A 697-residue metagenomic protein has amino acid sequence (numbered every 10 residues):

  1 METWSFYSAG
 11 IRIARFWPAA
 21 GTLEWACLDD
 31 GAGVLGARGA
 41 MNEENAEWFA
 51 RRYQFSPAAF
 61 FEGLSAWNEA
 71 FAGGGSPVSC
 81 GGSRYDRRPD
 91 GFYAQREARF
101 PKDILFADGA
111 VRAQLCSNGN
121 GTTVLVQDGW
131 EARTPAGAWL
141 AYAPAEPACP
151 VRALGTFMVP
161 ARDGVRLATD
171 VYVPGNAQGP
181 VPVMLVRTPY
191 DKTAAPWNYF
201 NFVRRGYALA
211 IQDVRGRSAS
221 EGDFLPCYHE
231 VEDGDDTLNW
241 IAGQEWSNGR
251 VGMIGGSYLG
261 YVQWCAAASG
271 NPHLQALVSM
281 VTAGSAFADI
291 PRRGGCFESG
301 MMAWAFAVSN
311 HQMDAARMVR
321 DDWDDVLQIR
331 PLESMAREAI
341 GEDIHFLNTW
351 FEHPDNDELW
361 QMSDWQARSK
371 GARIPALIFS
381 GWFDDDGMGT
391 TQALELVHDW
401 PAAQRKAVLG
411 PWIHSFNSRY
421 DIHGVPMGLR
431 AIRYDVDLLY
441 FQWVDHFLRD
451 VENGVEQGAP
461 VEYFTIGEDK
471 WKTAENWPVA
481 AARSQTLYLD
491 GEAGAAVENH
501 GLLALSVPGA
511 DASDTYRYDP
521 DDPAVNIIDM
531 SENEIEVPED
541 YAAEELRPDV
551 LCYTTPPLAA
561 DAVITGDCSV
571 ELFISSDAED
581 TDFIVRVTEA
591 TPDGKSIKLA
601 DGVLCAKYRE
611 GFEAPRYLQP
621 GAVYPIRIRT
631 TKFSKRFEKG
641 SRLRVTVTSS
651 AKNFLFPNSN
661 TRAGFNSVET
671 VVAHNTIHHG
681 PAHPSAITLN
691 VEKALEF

Functional and structural regions predicted by a protein language model:
L35-D90, P182: Solvent-exposed helix/loop surface patches that form functional interfaces
W139-G179, T554-A560, F573, A614: N-terminal cap/lid segment of alpha/beta-hydrolase-fold proteins
P150-G155, L167, P174-G243, N248 (+7 more regions): Cap/lid segment of the alpha/beta-hydrolase catalytic domain
E245-Y258: Alpha/beta-hydrolase fold nucleophile elbow
G260-N271, L572: Short glycine-enriched nucleophile-adjacent loop and the immediately C-terminal alpha-helix near the catalytic center
A268-G371: Accessory cap/linker subdomain of secreted extracellular hydrolases
L327-R330, N417, G424-F697: C-terminal, loop-rich substrate-recognition/catalytic regions characterized by aromatic stacking residues
A372, I378-S380: Short beta-strand/loop motif that positions the catalytic acidic residue of the alpha/beta-hydrolase fold
